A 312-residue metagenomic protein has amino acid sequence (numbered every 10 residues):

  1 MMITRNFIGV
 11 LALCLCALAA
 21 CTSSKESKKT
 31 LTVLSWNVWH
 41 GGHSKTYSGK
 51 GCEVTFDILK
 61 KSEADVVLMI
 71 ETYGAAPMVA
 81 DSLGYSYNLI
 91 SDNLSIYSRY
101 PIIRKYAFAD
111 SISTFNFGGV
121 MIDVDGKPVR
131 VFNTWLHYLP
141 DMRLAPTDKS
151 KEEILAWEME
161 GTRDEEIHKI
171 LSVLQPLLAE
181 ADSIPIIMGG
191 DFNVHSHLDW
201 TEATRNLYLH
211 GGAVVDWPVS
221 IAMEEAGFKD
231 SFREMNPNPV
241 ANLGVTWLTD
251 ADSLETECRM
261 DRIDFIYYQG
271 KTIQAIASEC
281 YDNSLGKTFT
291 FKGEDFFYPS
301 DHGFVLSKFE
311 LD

Functional and structural regions predicted by a protein language model:
M1-K28: Bacterial Sec-dependent N-terminal signal peptides
L18-S82, P128, D301, E310-D312: N-terminal, active-site-proximal structural segment of metallo-dependent hydrolase catalytic domains
S35-E53, H137-T162: Acidic/histidine-rich helix-loop elements that form or flank divalent-metal/phosphate-binding sites at the catalytic
W36-V38, L136, D191-F192, G303: Active-site metal-binding loops of divalent metal-dependent hydrolases
H40-H43, Y73-M78, F115, L139-M142 (+3 more regions): Active-site environment of divalent metal-dependent phosphoester hydrolases
V66-A145: Structured beta-strand-rich core segments of catalytic domains in phosphoester-bond hydrolases
M159-F192: His/acidic metal-ligating clusters that form di-metal
P176-I186, V194-D312: Metal-dependent phosphoester-hydrolase catalytic domains
